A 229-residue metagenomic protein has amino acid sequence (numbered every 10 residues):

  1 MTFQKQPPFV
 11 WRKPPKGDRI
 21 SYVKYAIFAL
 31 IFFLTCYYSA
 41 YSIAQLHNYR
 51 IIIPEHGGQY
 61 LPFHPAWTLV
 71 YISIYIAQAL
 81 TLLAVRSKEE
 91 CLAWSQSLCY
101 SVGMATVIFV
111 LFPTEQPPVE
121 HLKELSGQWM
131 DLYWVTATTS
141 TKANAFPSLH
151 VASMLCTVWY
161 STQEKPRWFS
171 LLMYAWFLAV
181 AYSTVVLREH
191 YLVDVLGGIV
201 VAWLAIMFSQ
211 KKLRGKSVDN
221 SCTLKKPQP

Functional and structural regions predicted by a protein language model:
T2-A77, E124, Y133: N-terminal transmembrane-helix/juxtamembrane module of multi-pass inner/ER membrane proteins
F28, F32, C36, Q96 (+5 more regions): Hydrophobic faces of alpha-helical transmembrane segments in multi-pass integral membrane proteins
L34-S39, V102-L111, A175-V186: Aromatic-anchored segments of alpha-helical transmembrane domains
Y41-G57, R86-F169, K216-S217, S221-K225: Membrane-interface loops
I76-L83, V151-M173, I199-S209: Membrane-interfacial alpha-helical segments at the cytosolic side of multi-pass membrane proteins
K123, T141-F146, A179-I206: Interfacial helix-loop-helix junctions of multi-pass membrane proteins
L187, G197-P229: C-terminal membrane module of polytopic membrane proteins
